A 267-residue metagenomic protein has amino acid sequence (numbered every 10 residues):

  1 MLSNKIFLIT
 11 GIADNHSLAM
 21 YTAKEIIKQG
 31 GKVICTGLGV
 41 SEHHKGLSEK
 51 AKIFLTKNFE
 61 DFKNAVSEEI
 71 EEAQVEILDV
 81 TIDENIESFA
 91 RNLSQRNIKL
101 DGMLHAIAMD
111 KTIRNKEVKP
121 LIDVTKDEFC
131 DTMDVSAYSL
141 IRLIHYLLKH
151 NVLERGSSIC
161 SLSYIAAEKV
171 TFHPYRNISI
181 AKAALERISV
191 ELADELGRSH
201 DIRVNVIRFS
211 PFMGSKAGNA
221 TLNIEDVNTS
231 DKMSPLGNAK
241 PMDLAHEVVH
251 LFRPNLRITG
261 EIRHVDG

Functional and structural regions predicted by a protein language model:
L2-D127, N219: Short-chain dehydrogenase/reductase
I9, L104, C160, V204-I207 (+2 more regions): Hydrophobic structural elements of the Rossmann-like NAD(P)H-binding subdomain that define the short-chain
G11-L18, L38-V40, A108-R198, R208-M213 (+1 more regions): Catalytic loop of short-chain dehydrogenase/reductase
I26, L196, L251: Aromatic pocket-lining residues of Rossmann-like dinucleotide-binding sites
K32, K99, S158, R203-N205: Structural signature of beta-strand start/N-cap positions in the alpha/beta core of ABC transporter nucleotide-binding
L47-K50, R176, E195, S199 (+1 more regions): A glycine/serine/threonine-rich, flexible loop-to-helix segment that serves as the NAD(P) cofactor-binding "lid"
A90, L140, I144-H145, S189-V190 (+2 more regions): Short-chain dehydrogenase/reductase
Y138, V206, I224-G267: C-terminal helical subdomain
